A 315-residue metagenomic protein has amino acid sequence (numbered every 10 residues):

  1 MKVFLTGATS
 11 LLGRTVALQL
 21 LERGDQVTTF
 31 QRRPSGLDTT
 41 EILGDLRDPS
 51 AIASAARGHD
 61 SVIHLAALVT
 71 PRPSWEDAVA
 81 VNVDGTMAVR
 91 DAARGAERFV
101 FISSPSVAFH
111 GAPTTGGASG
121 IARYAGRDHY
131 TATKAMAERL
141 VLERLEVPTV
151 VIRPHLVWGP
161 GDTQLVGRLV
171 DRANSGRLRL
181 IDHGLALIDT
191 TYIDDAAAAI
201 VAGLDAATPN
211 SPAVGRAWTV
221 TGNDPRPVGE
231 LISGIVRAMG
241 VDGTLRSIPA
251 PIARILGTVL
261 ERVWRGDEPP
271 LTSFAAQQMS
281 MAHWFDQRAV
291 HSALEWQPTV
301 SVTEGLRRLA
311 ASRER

Functional and structural regions predicted by a protein language model:
V3-R23: N-terminal Rossmann NAD(P)H-binding glycine-rich loop of SDR-like oxidoreductase domains
S35-G36, L43-D84, A92, V107: NAD(P)H-binding glycine-rich loop region in Rossmannoid oxidoreductase-like domains and their noncatalytic homologs
A88-H129: Conserved Rossmann-fold NAD(P)-dependent oxidoreductase catalytic core, especially the SDR/UDP-sugar
A125-V150: Active-site Tyr-X1-5-Lys
A132, D162-R168, H183-A206, G215-R216: Substrate-positioning beta->alpha
I193, A217, L256-Q297: Conserved C-terminal active-site "lid" loop/helix of NAD(P)H-dependent oxidoreductases that clamps the redox cofactor
G203-P270, T303-A310: Mid/C-terminal beta-alpha module of Rossmann-like enzyme folds, strongest in SDR-family dehydrogenases/epimerases
F285-A293, Q297-R315: Amphipathic terminal alpha-helices
